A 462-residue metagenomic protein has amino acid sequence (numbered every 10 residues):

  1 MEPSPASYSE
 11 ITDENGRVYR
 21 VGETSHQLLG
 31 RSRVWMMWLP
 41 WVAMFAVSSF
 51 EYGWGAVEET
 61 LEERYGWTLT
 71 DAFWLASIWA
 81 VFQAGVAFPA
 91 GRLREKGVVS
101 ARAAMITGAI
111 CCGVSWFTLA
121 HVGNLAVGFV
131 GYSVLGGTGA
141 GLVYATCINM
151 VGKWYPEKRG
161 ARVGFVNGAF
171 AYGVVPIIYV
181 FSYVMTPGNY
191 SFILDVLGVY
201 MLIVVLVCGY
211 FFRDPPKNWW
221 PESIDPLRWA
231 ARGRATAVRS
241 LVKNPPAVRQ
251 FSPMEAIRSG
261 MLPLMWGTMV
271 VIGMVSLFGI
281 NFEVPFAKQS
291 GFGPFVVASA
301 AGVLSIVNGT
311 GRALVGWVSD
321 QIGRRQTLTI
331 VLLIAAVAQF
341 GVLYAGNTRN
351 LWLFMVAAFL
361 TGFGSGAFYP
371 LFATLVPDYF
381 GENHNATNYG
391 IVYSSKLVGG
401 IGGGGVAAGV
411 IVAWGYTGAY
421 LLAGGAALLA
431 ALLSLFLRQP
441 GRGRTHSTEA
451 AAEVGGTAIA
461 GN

Functional and structural regions predicted by a protein language model:
M1-A43, S48, A247-P263: Cytosolic juxtamembrane N-terminal segment immediately preceding the first transmembrane helix of multi-pass
W54-L61, M254-V315: Extracytoplasmic gate region of multi-pass secondary transporters
L61-E62, L93-R94, Y179-G188, A287-K288 (+2 more regions): Interfacial helix-cap and linker-helix signal at transmembrane-aqueous boundaries of multi-pass secondary transporters
V86-S100, R312-G323, I411: Helix-to-loop junctions at the C-terminal end of transmembrane segments in multipass secondary transporters
I110-G123, I334-N347: C-terminal ends and interior cores of transmembrane alpha-helices in multi-pass membrane transporters/permeases
S115, A126-L142, V270, L353-A367: Hydrophobic core of transmembrane alpha-helices in multi-pass small-molecule transporters, especially MFS/SLC-type
G141-Y155, A367-F380: Intracellular juxtamembrane helix-capping segments at the cytosolic ends of symmetry-related transmembrane helices
F170-W219, S223: Helix-loop-helix hairpin linking two adjacent transmembrane segments in secondary transporters
